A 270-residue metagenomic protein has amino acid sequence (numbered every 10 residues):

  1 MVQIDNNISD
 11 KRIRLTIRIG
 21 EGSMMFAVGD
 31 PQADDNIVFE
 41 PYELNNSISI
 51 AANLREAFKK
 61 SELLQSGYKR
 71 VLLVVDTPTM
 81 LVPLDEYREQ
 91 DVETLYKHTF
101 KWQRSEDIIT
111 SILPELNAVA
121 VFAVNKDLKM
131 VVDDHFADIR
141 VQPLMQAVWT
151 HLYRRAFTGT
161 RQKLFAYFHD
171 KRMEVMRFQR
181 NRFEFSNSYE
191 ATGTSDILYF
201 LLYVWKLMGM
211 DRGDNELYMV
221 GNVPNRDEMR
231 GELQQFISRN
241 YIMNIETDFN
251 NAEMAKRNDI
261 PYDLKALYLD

Functional and structural regions predicted by a protein language model:
M1-D270: Hydrophobic/aromatic-enriched cytosolic interaction surfaces used to assemble or bind macromolecules
